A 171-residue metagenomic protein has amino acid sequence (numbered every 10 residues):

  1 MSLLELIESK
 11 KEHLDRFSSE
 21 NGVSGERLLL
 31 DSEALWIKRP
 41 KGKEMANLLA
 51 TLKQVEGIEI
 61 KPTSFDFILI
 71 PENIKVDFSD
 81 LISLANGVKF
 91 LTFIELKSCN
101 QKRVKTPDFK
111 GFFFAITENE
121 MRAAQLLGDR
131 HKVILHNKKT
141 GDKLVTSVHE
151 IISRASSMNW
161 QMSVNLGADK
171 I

Functional and structural regions predicted by a protein language model:
M1-T63: Acidic-basic catalytic patches of nuclease active cores, encompassing PD-(D/E)XK and other metal-cofactor nuclease
M45-V88: Active-site metal-binding core of divalent-cation-utilizing nuclease and nuclease-like domains
T63, F90-T92, D129: Residues that flank catalytic or metal-binding motifs in active/ligand-binding sites
F67-L69, F90-K102: Conserved catalytic cores of phosphodiester-cleaving nucleases, focusing on short active-site segments
I74-K75, C99-R103, T140-G141: Short acidic, S/G/P-rich loop/turn micro-motifs used as interaction or catalytic elements
S83-N86, E95, G167-K170: Catalytic cores of phosphodiester-bond-cleaving enzymes
C99, V104-I134: Short, charged, amphipathic alpha-helix that recurs within catalytic cores of restriction-modification and other
R122-I171: Domain-level recognition of nuclease-like catalytic cores that cleave nucleotide substrates
